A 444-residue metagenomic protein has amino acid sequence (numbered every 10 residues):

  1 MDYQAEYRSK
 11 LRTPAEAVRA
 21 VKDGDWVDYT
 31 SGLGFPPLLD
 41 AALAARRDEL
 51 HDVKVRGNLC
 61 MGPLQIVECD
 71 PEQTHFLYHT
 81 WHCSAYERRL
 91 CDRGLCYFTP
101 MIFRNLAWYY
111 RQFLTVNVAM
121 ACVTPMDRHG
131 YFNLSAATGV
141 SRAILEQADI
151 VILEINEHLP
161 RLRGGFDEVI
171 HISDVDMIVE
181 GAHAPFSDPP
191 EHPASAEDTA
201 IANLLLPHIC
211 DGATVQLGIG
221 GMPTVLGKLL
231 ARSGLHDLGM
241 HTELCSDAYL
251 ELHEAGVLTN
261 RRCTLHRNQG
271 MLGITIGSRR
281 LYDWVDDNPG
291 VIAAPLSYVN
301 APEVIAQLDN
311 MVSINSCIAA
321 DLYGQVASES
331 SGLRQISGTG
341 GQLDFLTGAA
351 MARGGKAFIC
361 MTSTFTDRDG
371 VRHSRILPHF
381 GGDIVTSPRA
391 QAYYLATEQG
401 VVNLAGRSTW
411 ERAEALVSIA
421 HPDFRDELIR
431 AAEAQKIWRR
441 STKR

Functional and structural regions predicted by a protein language model:
M1-R444: Conserved alpha/beta enzyme-core scaffold
